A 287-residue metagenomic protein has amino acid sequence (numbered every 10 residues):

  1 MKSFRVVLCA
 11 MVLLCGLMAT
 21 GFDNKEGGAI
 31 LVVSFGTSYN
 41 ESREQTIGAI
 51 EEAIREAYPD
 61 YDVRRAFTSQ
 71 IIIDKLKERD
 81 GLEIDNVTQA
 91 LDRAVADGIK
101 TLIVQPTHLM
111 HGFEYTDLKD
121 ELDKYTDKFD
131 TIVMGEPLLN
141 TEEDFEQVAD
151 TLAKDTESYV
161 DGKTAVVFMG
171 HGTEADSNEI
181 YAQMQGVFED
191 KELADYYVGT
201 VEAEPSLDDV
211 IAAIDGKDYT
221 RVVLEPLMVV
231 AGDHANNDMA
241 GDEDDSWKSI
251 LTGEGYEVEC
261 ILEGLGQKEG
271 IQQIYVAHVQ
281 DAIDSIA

Functional and structural regions predicted by a protein language model:
M1-K2, G266: Short intrinsically disordered, low-complexity coil segments enriched in acidic
K2-F22: Sec-dependent N-terminal signal peptides of Gram-positive bacterial secreted proteins and lipoproteins
G21-A287: Active-site-proximal alpha-helix that buttresses catalytic centers in soluble enzyme cores
